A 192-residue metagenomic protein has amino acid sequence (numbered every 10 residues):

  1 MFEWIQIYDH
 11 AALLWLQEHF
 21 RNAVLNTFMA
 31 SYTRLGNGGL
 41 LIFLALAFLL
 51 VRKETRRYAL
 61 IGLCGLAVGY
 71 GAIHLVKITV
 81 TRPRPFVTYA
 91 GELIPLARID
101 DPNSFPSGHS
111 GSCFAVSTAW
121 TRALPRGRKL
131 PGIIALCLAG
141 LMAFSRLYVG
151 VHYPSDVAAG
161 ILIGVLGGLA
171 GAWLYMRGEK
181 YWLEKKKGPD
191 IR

Functional and structural regions predicted by a protein language model:
M1-L40, I73-P102, R192: N-terminal transmembrane-helix/juxtamembrane module of multi-pass inner/ER membrane proteins
V24, E54-Y58, R126-P131: Membrane-helix interface segments
N37, R52-K53, V80-T81, V149-Y153 (+1 more regions): Short helix-capping/hinge motifs at transmembrane helix termini and TM-loop junctions
L41-R52, C113, T118-T121: Hydrophobic, aromatic-rich transmembrane alpha-helices and their immediate juxtamembrane boundary segments
L44-A72: Interfacial segments of alpha-helical transmembrane regions
E54, G71-L75, L166-W173: Transmembrane alpha-helix boundary/anchor motif
L63-T79, P131-S145: Small-polar-interrupted transmembrane alpha-helices in polytopic inner-membrane proteins
I94-R192: Membrane-embedded catalytic cores of phosphoryl/pyrophosphoryl-handling enzymes
